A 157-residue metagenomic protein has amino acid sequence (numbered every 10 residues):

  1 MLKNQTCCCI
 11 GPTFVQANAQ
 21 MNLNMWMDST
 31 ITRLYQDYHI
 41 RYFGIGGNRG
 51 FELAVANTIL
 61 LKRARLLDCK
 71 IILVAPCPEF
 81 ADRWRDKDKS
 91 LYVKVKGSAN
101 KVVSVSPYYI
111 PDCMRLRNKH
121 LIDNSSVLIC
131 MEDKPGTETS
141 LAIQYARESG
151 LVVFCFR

Functional and structural regions predicted by a protein language model:
M1-R157: Acidic/glycine-enriched connector segments
